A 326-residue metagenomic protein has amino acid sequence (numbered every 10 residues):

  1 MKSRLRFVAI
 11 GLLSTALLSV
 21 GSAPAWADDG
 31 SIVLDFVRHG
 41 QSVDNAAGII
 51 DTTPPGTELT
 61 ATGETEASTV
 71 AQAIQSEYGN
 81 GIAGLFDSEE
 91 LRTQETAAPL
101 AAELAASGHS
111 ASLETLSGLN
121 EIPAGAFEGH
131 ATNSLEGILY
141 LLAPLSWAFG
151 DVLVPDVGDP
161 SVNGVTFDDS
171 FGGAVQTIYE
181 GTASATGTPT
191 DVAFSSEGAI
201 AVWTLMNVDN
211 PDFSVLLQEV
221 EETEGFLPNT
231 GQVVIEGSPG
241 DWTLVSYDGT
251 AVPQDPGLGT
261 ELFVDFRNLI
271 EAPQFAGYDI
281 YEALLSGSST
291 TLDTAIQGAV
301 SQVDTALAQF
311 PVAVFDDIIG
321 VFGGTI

Functional and structural regions predicted by a protein language model:
K2-I10, T15-A25: C-terminal segment of classical bacterial N-terminal signal peptides
D28-G30, P123-T132, L205-I326: Acidic, low-complexity terminal tails and accessory targeting/binding regions of phosphate-metabolizing enzymes
D29-T115, N229: Active-site-proximal alpha-helix that buttresses catalytic centers in soluble enzyme cores
V33-Q41, F86, A185-A199: Beta-strand elements within well-structured catalytic alpha/beta cores of enzymes that handle phosphate/sulfate esters
G40-D44, E90-T93, L119-P123, E197-A201 (+2 more regions): Solvent-exposed loop/turn segments at secondary-structure junctions within structured extracellular/periplasmic domains
E58, E103-G173: Phosphate-handling substructures
A67-A71, Q94-A97, D168, G172-Q176 (+2 more regions): Extracytoplasmic/secreted envelope proteins and their assembly/folding machinery, especially bacterial periplasmic
Q72-N80, A98-A106, Q176-S184, L205-D209 (+1 more regions): Sec-exported extracytoplasmic/periplasmic mature domains
